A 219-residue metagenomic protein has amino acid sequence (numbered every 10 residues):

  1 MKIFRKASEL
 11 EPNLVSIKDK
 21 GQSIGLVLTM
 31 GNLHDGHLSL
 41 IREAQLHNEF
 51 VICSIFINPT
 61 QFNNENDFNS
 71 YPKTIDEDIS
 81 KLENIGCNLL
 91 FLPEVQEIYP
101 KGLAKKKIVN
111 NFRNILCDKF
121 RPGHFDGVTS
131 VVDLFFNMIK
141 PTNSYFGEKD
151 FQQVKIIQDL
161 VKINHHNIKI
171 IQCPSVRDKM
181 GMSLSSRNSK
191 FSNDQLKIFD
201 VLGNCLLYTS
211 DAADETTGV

Functional and structural regions predicted by a protein language model:
M1-S210: Nucleotidyltransferase catalytic core that binds NTPs
Y208-V219: Single conserved hydrophobic/aromatic residue that forms the stacking wall/gate of nucleotide- or nucleobase-binding
